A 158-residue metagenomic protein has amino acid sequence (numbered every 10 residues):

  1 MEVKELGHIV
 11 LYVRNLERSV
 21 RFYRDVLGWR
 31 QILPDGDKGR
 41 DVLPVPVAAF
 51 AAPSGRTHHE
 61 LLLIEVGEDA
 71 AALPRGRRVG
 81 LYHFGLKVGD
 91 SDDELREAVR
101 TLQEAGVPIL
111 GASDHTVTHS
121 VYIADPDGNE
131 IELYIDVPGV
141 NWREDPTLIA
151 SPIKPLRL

Functional and structural regions predicted by a protein language model:
M1-E17, F84-L86, V140-L158: N-terminal beta-strand motif that seeds the catalytic metal site of vicinal oxygen chelate
E5-R14, A72-T101, H119-A124: Vicinal oxygen chelate
H8, V47, T57-H59, H83 (+1 more regions): Histidine-centered active-site/metal-ligand motif
Y12-E65: Core segments of cupin and vicinal oxygen chelate
F22, P74, V137: Long, contiguous binding/interaction regions
I64-E68, D136: Acetyl-CoA-dependent GNAT
E68-L73, I109: A short, acidic/glycine-rich surface segment
R96-L158: Vicinal oxygen chelate
